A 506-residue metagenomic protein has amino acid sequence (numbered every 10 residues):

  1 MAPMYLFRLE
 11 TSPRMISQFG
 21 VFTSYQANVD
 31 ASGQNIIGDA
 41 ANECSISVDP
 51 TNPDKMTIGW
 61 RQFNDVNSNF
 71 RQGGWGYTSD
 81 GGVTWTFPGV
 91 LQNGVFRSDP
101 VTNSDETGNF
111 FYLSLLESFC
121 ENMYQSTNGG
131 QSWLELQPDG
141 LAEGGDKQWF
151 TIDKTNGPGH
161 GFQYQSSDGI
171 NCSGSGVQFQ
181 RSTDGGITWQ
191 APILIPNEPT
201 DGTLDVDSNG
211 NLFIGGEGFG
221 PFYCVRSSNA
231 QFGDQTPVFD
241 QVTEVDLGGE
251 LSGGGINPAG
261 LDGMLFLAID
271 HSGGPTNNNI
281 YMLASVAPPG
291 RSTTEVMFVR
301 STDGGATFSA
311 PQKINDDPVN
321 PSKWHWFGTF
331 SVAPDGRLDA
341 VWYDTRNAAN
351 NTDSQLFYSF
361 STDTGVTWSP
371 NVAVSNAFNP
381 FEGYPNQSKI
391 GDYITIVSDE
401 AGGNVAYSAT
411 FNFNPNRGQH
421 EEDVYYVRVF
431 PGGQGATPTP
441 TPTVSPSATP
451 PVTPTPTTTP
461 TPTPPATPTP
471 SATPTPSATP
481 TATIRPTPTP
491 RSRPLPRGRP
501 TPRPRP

Functional and structural regions predicted by a protein language model:
M1-P3, R503-P506: Accessible peptide chain termini
M1-P438: C-terminal PAP-associated
G435-R505: Ser/Thr-rich, Proline-interspersed low-complexity disordered segments
